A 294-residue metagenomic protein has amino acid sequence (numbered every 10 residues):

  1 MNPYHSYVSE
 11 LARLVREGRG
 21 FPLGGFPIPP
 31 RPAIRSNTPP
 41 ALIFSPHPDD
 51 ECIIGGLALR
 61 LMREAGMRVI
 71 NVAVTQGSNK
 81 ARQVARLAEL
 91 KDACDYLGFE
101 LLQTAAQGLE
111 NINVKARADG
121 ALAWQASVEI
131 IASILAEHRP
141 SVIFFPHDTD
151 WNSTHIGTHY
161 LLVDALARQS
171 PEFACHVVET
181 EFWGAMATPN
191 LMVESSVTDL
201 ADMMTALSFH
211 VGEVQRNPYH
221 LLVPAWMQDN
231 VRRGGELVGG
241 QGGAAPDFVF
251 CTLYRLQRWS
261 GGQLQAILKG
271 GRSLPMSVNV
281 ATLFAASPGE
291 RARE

Functional and structural regions predicted by a protein language model:
M1-F173, A185-M186, T205-F209, G261 (+1 more regions): Active-site beta-strand->loop->alpha-helix modules in alpha/beta enzyme cores, enriched in Gly/His/Asp(Glu)
F26, V128, I143, V178-T180 (+2 more regions): Sparse, context-dependent recognition of short Cys/His-centered cofactor- or disulfide-binding micro-motifs
A58, Q107, Y160, E179 (+2 more regions): Flexible domain-boundary/linker segments
P171-H176, F182-W183, L200: Active-site cores that bind ATP or allylic diphosphates and position pyrophosphate for catalysis
G184, P189-T252: A conserved mid-domain beta-alpha-beta active-site/ligand-binding segment of alpha/beta enzyme cores
A245-L268: Acidic, Ser/Thr-rich low-complexity intrinsically disordered segments
